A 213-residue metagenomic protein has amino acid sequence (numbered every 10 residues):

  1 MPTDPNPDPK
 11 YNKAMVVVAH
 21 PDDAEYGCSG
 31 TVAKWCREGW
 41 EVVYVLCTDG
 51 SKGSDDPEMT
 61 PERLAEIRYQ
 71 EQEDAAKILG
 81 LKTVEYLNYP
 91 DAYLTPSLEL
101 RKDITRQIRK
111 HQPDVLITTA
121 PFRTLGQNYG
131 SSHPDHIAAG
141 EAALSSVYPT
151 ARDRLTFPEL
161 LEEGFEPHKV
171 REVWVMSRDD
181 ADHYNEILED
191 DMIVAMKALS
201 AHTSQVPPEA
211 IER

Functional and structural regions predicted by a protein language model:
M1-M15, L98-R213: Metal-dependent de-N-acetylase/amidase catalytic core
M1-Q112: Active-site rim/loop-helix segments in enzyme catalytic domains that contact anionic ligands
